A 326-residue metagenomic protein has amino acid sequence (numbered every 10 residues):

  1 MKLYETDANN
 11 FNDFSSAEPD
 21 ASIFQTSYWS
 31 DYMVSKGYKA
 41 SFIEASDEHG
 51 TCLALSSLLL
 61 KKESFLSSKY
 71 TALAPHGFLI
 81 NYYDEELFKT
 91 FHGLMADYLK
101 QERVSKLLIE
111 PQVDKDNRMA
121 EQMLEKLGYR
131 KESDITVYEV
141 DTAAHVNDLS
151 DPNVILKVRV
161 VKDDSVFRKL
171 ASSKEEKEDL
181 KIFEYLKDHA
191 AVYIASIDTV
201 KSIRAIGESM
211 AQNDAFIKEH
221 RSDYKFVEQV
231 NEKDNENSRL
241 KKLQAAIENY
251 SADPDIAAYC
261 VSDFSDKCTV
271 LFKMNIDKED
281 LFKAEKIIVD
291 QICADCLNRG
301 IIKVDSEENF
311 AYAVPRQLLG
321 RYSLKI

Functional and structural regions predicted by a protein language model:
K2-H49, L55-L66, P111-D116, E121-L281 (+2 more regions): A conserved beta-strand-loop-helix scaffold within acyl/acetyltransferase catalytic domains
S67-D134, K267-R321: Acyl-donor binding region in acyl/amide transferases
L324-I326: His/Asp/Glu-enriched short active-site or ligand-binding loop at hydrolase and phosphoryl-transfer sites
